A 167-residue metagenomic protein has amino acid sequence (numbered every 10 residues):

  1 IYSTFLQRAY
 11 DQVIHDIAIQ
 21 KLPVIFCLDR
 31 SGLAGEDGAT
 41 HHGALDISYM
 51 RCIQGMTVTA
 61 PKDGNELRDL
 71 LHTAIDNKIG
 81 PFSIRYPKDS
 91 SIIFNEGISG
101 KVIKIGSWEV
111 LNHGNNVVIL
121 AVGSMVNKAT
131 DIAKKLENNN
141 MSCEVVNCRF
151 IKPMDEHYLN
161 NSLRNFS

Functional and structural regions predicted by a protein language model:
I1-G114, N127, C143: Conserved thiamine diphosphate
K88, S124, F150: Short, glycine/acidic-enriched loop or turn micro-motifs at the edges of active sites
L111, A129-S167: Generic long, charged, amphipathic alpha-helical segments
V118-L120: Conserved beta-strand elements of the Class I
V122, K128: Acidic/histidine-rich
